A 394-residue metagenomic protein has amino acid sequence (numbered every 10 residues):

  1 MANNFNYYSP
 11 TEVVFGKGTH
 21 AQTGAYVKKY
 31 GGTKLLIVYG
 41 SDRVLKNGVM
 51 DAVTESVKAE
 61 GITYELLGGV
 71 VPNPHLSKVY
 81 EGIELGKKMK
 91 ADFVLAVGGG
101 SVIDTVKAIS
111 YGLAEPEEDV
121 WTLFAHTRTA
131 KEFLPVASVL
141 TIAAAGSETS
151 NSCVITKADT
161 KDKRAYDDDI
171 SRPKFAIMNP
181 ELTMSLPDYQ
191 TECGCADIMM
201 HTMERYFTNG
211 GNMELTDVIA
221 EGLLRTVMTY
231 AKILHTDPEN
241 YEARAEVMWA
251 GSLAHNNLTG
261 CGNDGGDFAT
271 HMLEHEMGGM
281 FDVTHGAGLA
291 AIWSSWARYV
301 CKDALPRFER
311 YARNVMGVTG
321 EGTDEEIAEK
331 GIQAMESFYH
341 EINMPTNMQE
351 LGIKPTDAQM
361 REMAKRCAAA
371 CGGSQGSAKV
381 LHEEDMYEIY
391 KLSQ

Functional and structural regions predicted by a protein language model:
M1-F93, M348: ATP/NTP phosphate-donor binding region
E12, K34-L36, Y64-E65, D92-L95 (+6 more regions): Structural motif
A52-V53, E81-I83, V102-P116, T149-S150: Short Gly/Thr/Asp-enriched flexible loops that form oxyanion-binding sites at enzyme active sites
A91-K107, T141-S147, M280-V283: Glycine/serine-rich anion-binding loops at beta->alpha junctions that coordinate negatively charged ligand groups
E115-N212, R310: A glycine/threonine-rich phosphate-anchoring loop and its flanking beta-alpha core in nucleotide/phosphate-binding
R205, N209-A334: Active-site segments that bind and position negatively charged phosphate/pyrophosphate groups
F308, V315-Q394: C-terminal charged capping/lid subdomain of soluble metabolic enzymes
